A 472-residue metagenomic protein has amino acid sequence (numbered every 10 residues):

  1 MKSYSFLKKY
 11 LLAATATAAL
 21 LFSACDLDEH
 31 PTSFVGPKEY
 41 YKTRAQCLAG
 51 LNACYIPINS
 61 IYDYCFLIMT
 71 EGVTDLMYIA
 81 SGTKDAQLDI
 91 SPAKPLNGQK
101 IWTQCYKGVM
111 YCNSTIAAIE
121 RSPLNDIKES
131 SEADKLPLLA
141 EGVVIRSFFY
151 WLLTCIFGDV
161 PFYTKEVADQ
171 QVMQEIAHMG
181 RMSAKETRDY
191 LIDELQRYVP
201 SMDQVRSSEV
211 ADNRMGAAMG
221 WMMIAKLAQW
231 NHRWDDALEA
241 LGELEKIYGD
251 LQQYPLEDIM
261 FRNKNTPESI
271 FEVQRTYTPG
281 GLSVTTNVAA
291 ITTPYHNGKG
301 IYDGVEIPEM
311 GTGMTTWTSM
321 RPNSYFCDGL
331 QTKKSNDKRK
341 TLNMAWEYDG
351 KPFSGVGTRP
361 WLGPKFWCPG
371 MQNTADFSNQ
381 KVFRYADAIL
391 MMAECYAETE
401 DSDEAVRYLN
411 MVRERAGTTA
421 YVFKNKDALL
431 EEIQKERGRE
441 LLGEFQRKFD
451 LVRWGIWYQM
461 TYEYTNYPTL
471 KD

Functional and structural regions predicted by a protein language model:
K2-L12: Bacterial N-terminal signal peptides that target proteins for export
C25-T70: Membrane-proximal, proline-rich intrinsically disordered regions
R44-N52, I56-P57, G82-F157, R181-E186 (+5 more regions): Conserved, well-structured interaction surfaces
A45-Q46, L51, Y55, A80-Q87 (+5 more regions): Elongated scaffold/linker segments in the mid-to-C-terminal portions of large proteins
Y64-D85, V160-E166, D203-T292, T419-E432 (+2 more regions): Short, surface-exposed recognition loops and adjoining beta-strand edges that mediate ligand/DNA contacts, enriched
